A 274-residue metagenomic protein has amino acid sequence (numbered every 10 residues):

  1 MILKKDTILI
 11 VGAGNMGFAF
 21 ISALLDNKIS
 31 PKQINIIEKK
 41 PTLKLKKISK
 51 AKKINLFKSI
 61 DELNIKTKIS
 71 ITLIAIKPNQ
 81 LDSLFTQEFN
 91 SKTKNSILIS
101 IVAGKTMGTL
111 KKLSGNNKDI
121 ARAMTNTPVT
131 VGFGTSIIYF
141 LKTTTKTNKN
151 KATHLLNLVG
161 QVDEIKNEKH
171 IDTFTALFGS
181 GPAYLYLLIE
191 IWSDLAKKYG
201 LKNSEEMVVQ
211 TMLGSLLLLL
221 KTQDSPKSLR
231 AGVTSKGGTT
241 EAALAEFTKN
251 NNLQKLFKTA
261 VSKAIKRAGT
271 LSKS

Functional and structural regions predicted by a protein language model:
M1-E62, F133-G134, K197-K198: NAD(P)+-binding Rossmann beta1-loop-alpha1 motif at the extreme N-terminus of oxidoreductases
I2-K4, V209-S274: NAD(P)-dependent Rossmann-like dehydrogenase/reductase catalytic/cofactor-binding core
I34, L63, N203-V208, L229 (+1 more regions): Small-residue helix-packing motif on alpha-helices
N35, T109-D119, T135-T173, A183-Q223 (+1 more regions): Internal alpha-helical scaffold of NAD(P)-dependent oxidoreductase catalytic cores
E38, K58, R122-T125, K166: Short loop/edge segments at beta-strand edges and connector loops that shape dinucleotide/nucleotide cofactor-binding
L43, A51-K52, I60-I138: Rossmann-like NAD(P)(H) cofactor-binding subdomain of soluble oxidoreductases
I120-A121, I171-A176, P226-A231, F257: Short pre-catalytic strand/loop immediately N-terminal to key active-site residues, enriched for Gly-Thr
